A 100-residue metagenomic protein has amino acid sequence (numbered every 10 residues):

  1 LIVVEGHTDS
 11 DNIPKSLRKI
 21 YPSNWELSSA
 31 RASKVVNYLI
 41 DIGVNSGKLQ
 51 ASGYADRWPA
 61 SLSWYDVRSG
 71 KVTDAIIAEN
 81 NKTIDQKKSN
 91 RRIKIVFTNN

Functional and structural regions predicted by a protein language model:
H7-N100: Periplasmic OmpA-like peptidoglycan-binding domain that tethers envelope proteins to the cell wall
